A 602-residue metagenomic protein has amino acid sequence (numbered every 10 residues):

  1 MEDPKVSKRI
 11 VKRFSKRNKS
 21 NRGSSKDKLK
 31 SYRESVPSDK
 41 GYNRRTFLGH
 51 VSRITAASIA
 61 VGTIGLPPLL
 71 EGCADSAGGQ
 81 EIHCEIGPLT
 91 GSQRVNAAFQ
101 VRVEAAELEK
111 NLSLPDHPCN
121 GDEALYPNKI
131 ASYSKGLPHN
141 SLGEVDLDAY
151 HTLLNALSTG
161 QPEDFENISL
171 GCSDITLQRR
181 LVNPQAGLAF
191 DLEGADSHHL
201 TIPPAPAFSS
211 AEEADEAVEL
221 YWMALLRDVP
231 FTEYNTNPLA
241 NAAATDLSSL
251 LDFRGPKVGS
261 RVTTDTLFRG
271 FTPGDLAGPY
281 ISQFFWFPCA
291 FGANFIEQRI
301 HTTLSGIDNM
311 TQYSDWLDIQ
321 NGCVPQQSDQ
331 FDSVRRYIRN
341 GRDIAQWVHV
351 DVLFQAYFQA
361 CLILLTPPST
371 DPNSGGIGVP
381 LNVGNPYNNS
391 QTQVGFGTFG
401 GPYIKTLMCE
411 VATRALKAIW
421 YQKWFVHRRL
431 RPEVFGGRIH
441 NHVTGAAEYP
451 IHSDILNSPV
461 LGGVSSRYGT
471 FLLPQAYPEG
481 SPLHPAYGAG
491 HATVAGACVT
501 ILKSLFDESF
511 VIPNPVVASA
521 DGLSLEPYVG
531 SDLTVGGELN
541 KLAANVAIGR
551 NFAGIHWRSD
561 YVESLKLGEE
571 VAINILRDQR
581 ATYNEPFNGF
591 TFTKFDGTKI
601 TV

Functional and structural regions predicted by a protein language model:
M1-T46: N-terminal secretory signal peptides
K5, S38, P68-L69, Q475 (+2 more regions): Generic low-complexity segments that are intrinsically disordered, proline-rich and/or Lys/Arg-biased
S7, K12, G62-G65, T582: N-terminal non-cleavable signal-anchor helices
R17-N21, V36, T55-S58, Q161 (+2 more regions): Short, flexible helical or helix-coil boundary motifs
K26, R45, T63-P67, A244 (+1 more regions): Generic N-terminal initiation segments characterized by hydrophobic and/or small/turn-forming residues
D27, L66-L69, I296, N388: Intrinsically disordered, low-complexity, compositionally biased regions/tails
R33, R44, A74-R558, V562-V602: Hydrophobic alpha-helical bundle signature of multipass membrane enzymes
L48-L70: N-terminal export signals
